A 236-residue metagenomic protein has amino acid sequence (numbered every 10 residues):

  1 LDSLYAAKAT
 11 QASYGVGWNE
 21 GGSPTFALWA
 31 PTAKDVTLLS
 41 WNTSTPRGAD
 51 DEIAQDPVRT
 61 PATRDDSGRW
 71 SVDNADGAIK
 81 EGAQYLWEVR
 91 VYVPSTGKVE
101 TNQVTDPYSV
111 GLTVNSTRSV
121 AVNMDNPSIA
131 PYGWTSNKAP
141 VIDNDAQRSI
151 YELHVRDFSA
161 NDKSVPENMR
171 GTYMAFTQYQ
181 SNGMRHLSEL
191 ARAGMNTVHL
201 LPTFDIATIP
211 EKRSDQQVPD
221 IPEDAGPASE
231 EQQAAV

Functional and structural regions predicted by a protein language model:
L1-G21, E52-P57, D65-A175: The feature marks proteins involved in alpha-glucan
G22-F26: Structural beta-strand segments of beta-rich domains
L28, W87, L153, L190 (+1 more regions): Conserved, mostly hydrophobic/aromatic
W29-V36: Short proline/glycine-enriched turn/loop motifs at strand-loop junctions of beta-rich domains
V36-L38, Y85: Short beta-strand elements bearing conserved aromatic residues within extracellular beta-rich modules
W41-I53: Change "in extracellular beta-sheet-rich domains … of secreted and cell-surface proteins" to "in beta-sheet-rich domains
N144, F158-H199, F204-D205: A conserved hydrophobic secondary-structure block that centers on an alpha-helix together with its immediately flanking
S164-T177, P210-V236: Aromatic- and acidic-residue-enriched carbohydrate-binding clefts of CAZyme catalytic domains
